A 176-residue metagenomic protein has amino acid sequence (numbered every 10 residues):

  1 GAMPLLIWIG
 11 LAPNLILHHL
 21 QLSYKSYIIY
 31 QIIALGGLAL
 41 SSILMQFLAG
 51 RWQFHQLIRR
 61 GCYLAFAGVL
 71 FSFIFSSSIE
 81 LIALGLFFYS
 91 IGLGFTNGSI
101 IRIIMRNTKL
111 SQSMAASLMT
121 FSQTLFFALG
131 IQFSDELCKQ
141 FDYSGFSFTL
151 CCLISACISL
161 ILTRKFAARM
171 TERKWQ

Functional and structural regions predicted by a protein language model:
G1-I9: Conserved extracellular-gate-facing transmembrane-helix segments in secondary transporters
G10-S26: Short amphipathic helix-loop junctions that connect adjacent transmembrane helices in Major Facilitator Superfamily/SLC
Y24-I32, S117: Small-residue hotspots at the loop-to-helix junctions and early N-terminal turns of transmembrane alpha-helices
I29-L38, Q123: Transmembrane alpha-helical segments of major facilitator superfamily
L40-H55, C138: Helix-to-loop junctions at the C-terminal end of transmembrane segments in multipass secondary transporters
H55-I100: C-terminal transmembrane helical hairpin of 12-TM major facilitator-type secondary transporters
I101-Y143, F148, C152: A late C-terminal transmembrane helix in Major Facilitator Superfamily
L150-Q176: Multi-pass alpha-helical transporter architecture, strongest for 12-TM Major Facilitator/SLC carriers used
